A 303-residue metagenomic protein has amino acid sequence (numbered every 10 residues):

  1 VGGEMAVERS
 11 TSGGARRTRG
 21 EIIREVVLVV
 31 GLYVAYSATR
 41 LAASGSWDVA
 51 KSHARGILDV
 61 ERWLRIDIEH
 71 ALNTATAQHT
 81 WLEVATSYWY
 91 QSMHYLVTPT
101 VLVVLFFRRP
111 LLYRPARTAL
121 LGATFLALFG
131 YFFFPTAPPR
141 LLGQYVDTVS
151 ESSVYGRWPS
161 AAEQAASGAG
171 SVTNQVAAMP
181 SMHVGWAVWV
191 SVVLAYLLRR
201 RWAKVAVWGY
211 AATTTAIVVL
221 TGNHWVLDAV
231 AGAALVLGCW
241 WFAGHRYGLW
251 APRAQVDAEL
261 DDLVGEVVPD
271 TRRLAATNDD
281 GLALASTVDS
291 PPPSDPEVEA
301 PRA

Functional and structural regions predicted by a protein language model:
G2-L96: N-terminal transmembrane-helix/juxtamembrane module of multi-pass inner/ER membrane proteins
G20, R24, L28, R114-A119 (+2 more regions): Alpha-helical transmembrane segments of integral membrane proteins
E25-S37, Y95, P99, L120 (+4 more regions): Alpha-helical transmembrane spans of integral membrane proteins, capturing the lipid-embedded, hydrophobic core of TM
V34-A38, T124-F132, G209-L220: Aromatic-anchored segments of alpha-helical transmembrane domains
W47-G56, R109-W202, G244-S286: Membrane-interface loops
Y88-L105, H183-L194: Hydrophobic alpha-helical transmembrane segments
P135-Y145, N174-M179, T213-C239: Interfacial helix-loop-helix junctions of multi-pass membrane proteins
T277-A303: Long, low-complexity, intrinsically disordered segments
